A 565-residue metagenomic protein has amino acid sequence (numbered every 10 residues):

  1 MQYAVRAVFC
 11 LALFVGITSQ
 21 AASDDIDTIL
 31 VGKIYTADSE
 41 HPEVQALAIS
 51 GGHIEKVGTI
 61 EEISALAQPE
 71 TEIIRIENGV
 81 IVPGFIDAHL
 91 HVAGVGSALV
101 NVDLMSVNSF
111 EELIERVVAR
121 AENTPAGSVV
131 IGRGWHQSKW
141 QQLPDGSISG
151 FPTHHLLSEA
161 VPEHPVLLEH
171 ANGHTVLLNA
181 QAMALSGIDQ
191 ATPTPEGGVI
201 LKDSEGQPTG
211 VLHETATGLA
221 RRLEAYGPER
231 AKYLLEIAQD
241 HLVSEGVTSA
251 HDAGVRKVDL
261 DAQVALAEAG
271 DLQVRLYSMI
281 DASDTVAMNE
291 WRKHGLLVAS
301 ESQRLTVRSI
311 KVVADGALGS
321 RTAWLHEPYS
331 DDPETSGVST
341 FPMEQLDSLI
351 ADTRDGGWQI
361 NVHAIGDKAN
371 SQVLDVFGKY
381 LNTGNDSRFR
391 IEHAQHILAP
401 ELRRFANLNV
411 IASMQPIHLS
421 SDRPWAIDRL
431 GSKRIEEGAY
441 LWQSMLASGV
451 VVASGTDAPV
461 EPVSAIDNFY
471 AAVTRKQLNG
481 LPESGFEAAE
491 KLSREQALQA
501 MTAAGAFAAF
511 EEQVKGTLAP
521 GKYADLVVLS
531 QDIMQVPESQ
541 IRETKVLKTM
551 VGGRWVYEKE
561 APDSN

Functional and structural regions predicted by a protein language model:
M1-R6: Positively charged n-region of N-terminal signal peptides that target proteins for export
A7-G16: Bacterial N-terminal signal peptides
V15-D25: Bacterial Sec-dependent signal peptides at the C-terminal "C-region" and cleavage site
D24-L30, Y35, S39-K293, R308 (+7 more regions): Divalent metal-binding segments
Y233, A351-N361, I365-F389, H393-A394 (+5 more regions): His/Asp/Glu-enriched, well-ordered alpha-helical/loop segment that forms or immediately abuts the divalent-metal
V298-E301: Accessory "access/gating" subregions that flank catalytic or transport cores
E558-N565: Extracellular/periplasmic ectodomains of large secreted or surface enzymes and adhesion receptors
